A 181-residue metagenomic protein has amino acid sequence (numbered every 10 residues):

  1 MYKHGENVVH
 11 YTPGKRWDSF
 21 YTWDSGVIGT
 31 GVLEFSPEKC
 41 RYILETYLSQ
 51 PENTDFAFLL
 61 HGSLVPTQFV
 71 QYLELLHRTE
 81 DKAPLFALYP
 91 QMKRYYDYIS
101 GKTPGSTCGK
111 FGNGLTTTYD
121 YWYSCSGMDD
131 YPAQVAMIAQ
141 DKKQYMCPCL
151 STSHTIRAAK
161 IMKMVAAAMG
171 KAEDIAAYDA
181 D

Functional and structural regions predicted by a protein language model:
M1, T22, T79-L150, E173 (+1 more regions): Active-site acid/base region of carbohydrate-active enzymes
M1-F86, K93, C147: Substrate-binding groove/exosite segments of carbohydrate-active enzymes
K39, T79, A166-M169, E173: Long alpha-helical scaffolds in large eukaryotic adaptor/regulatory proteins, encompassing alpha-solenoid repeat systems
L44-E45, A168, A177-Y178: Composition- and surface-driven signal marking solvent-exposed, interaction-prone regions in large proteins
F69, L76, I156, M162-K163 (+1 more regions): Heptad-repeat amphipathic alpha-helical coiled-coil interaction surface used for oligomerization/assembly
L150-R157: Hydrophobic, membrane-embedded alpha-helices of multi-pass small-molecule transporters
